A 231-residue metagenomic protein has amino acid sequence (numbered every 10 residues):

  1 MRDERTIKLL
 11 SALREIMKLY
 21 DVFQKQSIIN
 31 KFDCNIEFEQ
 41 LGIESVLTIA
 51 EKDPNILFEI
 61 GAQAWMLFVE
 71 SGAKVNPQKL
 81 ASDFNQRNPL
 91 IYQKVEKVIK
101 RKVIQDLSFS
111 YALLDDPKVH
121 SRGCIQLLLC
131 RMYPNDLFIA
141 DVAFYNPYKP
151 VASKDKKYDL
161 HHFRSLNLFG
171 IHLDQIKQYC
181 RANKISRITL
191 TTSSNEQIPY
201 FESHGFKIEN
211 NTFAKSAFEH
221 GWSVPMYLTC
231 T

Functional and structural regions predicted by a protein language model:
M1-R164, I171, Q178-T189, S193-I198 (+1 more regions): Non-catalytic substrate-recognition and accessory regions of acyl/acetyltransferase enzymes
